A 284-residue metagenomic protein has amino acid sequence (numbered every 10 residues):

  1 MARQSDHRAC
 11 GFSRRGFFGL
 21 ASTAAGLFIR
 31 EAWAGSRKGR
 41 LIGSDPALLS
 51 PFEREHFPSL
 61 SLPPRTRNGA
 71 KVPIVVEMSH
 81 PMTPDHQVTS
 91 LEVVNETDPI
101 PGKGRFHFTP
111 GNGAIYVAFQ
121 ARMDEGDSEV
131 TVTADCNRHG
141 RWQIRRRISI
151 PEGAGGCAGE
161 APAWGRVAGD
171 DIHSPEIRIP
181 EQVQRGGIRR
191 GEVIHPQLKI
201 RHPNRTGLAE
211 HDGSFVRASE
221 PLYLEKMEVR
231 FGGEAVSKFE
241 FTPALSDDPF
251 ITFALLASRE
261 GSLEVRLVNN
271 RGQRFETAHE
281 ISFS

Functional and structural regions predicted by a protein language model:
M1-F12, A25: N-terminal secretory signal peptides
F12-F28: N-terminal export leaders
P46-K71, V167-R190: N-terminal edge beta-strand
P73-P81, H195-R201, G213-V216: Short edge beta-strand/loop segments characteristic of extracellular beta-sandwich folds
T109-A118, A244-T252: Aromatic sugar-binding surface patches on proteins that engage polysaccharides or sugar-phosphate polymers
Q120-D127, L255-E260: Surface-exposed, short loops/turns at beta-strand junctions within beta-sandwich domains
D135-I144, N269-T277: Short acidic/polar inter-strand loop motif in beta-rich domains
P151-S174, S284: Low-complexity, Pro/Ser/Thr- and charge-rich linker/hinge segments at domain boundaries
